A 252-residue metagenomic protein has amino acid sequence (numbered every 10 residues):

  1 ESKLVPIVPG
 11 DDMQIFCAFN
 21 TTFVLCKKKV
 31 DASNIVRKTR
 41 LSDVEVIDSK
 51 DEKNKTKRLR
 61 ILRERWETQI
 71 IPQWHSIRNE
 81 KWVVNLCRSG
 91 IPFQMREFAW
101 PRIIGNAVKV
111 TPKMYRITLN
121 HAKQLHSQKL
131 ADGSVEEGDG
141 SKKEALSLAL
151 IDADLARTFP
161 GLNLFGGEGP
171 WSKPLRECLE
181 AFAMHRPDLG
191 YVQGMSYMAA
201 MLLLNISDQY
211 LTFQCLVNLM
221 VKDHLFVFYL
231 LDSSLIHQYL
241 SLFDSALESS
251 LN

Functional and structural regions predicted by a protein language model:
E1-N79, Q94: Eukaryotic extended interaction platforms
K50, I61-W66, I70-L251: Alpha-helical repeat/alpha-solenoid scaffolds of the HEAT/ARM/MIF4G superfamily and closely related elongated all-alpha
